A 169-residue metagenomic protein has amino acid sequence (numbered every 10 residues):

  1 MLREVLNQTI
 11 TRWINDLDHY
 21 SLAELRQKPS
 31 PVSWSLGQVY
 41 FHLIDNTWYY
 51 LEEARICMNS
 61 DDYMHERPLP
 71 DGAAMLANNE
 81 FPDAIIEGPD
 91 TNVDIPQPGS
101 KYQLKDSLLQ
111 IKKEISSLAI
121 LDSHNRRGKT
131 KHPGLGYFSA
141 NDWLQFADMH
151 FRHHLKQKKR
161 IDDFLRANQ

Functional and structural regions predicted by a protein language model:
M1-L2, P31-V32, H65, D94-G99 (+1 more regions): Short, charged, low-complexity loops and linkers
L2-D45: Long, hydrophobic N-terminal alpha-helical segment
N7-T9, L22-R26, D83-P89, S123 (+1 more regions): Short hydrophobic/aromatic-rich motifs at helix boundaries and adjacent loops
T9-D16, N46, Y50, I111-E114 (+2 more regions): Amphipathic, well-ordered alpha-helical segments in soluble domains
D18, A73-R127: Acidic/histidine-rich alpha-helical segments that form the ligand environment of transition-metal centers
S21, S35, S100-Q103, S139: Helix N-cap and loop-to-helix transition residues
Q27-L76, L121-Q169: Short, contiguous alpha-helical
